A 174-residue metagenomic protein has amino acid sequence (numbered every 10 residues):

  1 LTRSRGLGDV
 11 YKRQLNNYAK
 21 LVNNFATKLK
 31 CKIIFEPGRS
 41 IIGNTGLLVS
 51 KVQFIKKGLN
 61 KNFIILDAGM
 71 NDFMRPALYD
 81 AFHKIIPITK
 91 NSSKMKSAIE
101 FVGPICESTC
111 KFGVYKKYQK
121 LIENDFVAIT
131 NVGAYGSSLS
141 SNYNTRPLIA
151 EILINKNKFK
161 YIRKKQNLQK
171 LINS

Functional and structural regions predicted by a protein language model:
L1-Y11: Single conserved hydrophobic/aromatic residue that forms the stacking wall/gate of nucleotide- or nucleobase-binding
G8-D9, N24, K28, K32: Catalytic cores of soluble, metal-dependent hydrolases
K12-L15, R146-P147: C-terminal helical cap(s) of enzyme catalytic domains, especially alpha/beta-barrels
L15-A26: Glycine-rich and small/hydrophobic secondary-structure elements
L21, K30-S174: Charged (often Lys/Glu-rich) extended helix/loop segments that serve as interaction or gating elements
